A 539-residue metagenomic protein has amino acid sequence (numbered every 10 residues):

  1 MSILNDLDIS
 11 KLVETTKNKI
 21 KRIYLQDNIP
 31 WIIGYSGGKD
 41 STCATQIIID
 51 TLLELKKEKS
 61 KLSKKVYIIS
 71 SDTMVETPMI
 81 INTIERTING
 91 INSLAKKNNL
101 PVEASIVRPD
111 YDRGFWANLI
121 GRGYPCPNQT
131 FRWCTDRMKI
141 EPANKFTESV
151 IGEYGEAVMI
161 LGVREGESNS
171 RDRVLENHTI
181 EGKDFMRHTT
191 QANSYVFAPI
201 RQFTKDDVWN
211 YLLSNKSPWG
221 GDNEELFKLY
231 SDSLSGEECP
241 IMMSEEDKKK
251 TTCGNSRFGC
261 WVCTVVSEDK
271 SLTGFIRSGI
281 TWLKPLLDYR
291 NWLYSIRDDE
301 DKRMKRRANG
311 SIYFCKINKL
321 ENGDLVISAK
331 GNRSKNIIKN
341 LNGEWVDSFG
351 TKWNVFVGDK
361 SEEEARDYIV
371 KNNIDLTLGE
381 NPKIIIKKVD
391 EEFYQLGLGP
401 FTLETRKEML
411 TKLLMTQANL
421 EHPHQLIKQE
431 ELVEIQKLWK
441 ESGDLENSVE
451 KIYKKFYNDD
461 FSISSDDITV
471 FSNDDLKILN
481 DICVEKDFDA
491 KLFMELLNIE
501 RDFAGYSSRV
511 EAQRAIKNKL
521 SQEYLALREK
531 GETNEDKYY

Functional and structural regions predicted by a protein language model:
M1-I32, T42-L341, W345-F356, K360-Y539: Nucleotide-activated chemistry modules centered on ATP-dependent adenylation/adenylyltransferase
G38: Conserved G/P- and acidic residue-centered "switch" motifs that form tight phosphate/ATP-binding loops in soluble
